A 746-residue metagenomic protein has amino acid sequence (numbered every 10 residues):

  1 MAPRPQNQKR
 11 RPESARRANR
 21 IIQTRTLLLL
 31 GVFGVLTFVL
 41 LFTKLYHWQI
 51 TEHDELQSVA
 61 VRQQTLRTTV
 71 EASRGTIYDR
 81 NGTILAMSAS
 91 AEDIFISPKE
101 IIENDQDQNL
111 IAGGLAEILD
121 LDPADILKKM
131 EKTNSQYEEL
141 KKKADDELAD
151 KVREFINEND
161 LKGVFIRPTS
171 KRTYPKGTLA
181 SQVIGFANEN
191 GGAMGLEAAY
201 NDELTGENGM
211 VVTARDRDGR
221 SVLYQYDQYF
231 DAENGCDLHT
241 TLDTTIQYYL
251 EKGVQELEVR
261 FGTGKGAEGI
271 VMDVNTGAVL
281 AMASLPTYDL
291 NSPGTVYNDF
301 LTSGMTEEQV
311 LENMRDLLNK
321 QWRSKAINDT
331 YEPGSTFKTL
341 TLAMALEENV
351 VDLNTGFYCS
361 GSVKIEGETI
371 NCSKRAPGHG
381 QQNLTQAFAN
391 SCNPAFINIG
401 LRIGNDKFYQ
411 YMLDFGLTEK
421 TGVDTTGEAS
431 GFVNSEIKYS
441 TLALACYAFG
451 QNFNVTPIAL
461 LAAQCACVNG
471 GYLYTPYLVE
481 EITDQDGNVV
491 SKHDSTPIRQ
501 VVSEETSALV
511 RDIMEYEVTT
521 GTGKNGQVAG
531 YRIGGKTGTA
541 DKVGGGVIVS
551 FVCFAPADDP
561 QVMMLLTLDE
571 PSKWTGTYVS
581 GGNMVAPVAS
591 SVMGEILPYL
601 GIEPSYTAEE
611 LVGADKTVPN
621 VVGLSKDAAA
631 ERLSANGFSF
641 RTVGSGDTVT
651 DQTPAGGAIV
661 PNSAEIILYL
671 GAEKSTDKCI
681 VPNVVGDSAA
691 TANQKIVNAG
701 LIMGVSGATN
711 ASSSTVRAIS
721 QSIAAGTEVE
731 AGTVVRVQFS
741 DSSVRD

Functional and structural regions predicted by a protein language model:
M1-S303, T330, D406-G416, G526-V528 (+6 more regions): Periplasmic/cell-envelope proteins involved in peptidoglycan metabolism and beta-lactam response
R4-P5, R11, A86, D216-Y229 (+3 more regions): Beta-lactam-recognizing serine transpeptidase/beta-lactamase-like catalytic domain environment
L66, E71-R74, S90-I94, Q136 (+18 more regions): Envelope-exposed proteins and targeting segments
A72, I102-L110, K142-D146, N190 (+15 more regions): Soluble non-cytosolic domains of exported or imported proteins
I96-P98, P168, G185-N188, D273 (+5 more regions): Flexible glycine-/small-residue-rich
D125-S135, K171, T263-T276, Y358-S360 (+5 more regions): Acidic/histidine-enriched alpha-helical segments
H493, G530, G534, L566-D746: Ligand-recognition elements built from short beta-strands and adjacent flexible loops
